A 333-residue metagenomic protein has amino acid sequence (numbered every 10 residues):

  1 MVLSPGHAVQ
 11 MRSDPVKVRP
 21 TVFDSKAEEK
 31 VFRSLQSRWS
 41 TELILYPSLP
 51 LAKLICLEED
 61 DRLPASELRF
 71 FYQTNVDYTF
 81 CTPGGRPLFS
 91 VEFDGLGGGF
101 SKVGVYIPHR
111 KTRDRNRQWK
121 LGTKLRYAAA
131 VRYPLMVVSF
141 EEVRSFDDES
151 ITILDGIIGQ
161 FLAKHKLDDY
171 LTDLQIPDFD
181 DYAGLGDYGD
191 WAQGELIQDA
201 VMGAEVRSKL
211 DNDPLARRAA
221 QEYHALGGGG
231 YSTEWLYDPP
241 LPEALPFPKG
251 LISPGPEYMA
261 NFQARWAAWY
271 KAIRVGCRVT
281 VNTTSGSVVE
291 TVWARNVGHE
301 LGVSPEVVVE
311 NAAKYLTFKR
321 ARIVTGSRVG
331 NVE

Functional and structural regions predicted by a protein language model:
M1-R19, F140-E333: Non-catalytic C-terminal interaction segments of nucleic acid-processing enzymes
S13-F32: A short, highly charged nucleic-acid-interacting micro-segment common to nuclease and nuclease-linked defense proteins
F23, P47-S90: Active-site metal-binding core of divalent-cation-utilizing nuclease and nuclease-like domains
E29-C56: Basic, Lys/Arg-enriched alpha-helical interface segments
V31, L35, K124-A130: Structural element of the ATP-grasp superfamily
C81-Q118: Short beta-strand-loop-alpha-helix junction that forms the active-site gateway of nucleic-acid-processing nucleases
R117-L121, Y127-A128, S145: Extended, alpha-helix-rich binding/interface surfaces that flank or overlap catalytic cores and mediate recognition
L135-V137: Hydrophobic beta-strand scaffold residues
